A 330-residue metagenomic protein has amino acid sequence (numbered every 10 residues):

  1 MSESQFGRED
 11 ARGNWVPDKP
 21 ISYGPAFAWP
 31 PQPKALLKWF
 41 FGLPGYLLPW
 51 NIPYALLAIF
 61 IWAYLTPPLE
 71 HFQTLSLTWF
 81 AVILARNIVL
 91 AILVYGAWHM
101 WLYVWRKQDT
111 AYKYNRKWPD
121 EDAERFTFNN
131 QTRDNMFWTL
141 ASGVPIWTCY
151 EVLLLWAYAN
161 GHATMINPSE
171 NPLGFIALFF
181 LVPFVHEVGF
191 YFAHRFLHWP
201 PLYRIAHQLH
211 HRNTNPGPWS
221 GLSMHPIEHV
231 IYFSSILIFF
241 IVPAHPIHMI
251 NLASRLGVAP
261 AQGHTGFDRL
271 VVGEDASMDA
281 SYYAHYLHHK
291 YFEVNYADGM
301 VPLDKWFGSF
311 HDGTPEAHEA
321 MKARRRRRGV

Functional and structural regions predicted by a protein language model:
M1-F192, N213-F233, A297-M300, D304-V330: Non-catalytic, topology-defining segments of multipass membrane proteins
I92-W101, P183-H198, M249-D268: Transmembrane alpha-helical segments that form the membrane-embedded catalytic/substrate-channel core of multi-pass
F180-L181, V188-G189, I205, W219 (+3 more regions): Hydrophobic/aromatic side chains embedded in well-ordered alpha-helices
F190, Y203-R204, P216, I247-H248 (+1 more regions): Internal amphipathic alpha-helical segments of the cytochrome P450 catalytic fold
A193-H211: Membrane-interface helix/loop boundary segments of multi-pass membrane proteins
H198, H211-N215, D268, H289-F292: Alpha-helical and His/Cys-centered functional microenvironments
S223, H229-K322: C-terminal transmembrane module of eukaryotic multi-pass membrane proteins
